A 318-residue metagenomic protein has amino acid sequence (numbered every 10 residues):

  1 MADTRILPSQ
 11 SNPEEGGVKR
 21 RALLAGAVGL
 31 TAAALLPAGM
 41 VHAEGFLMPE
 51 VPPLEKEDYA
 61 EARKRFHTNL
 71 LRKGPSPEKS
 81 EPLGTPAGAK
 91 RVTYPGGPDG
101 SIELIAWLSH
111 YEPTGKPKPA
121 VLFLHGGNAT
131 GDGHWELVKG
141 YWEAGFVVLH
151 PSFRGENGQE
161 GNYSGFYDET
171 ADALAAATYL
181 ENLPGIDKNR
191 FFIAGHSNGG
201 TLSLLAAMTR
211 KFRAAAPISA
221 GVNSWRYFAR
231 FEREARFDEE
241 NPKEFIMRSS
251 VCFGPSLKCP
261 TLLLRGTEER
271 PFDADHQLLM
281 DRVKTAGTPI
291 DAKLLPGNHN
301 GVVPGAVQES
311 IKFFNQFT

Functional and structural regions predicted by a protein language model:
M1-V18, G29-A34: N-terminal secretory signal peptides
T68-P113: N-terminal cap/lid segment of alpha/beta-hydrolase-fold proteins
G115-K118, L124-E160: Short substrate-entry loop that stabilizes the transition state in hydrolases
S164-L183: Alpha/beta-hydrolase active-site loop
A220-F253, C259: Mobile cap/lid helix-loop segments that gate and shape the active-site cleft of serine hydrolases
L257, L263-R265: Short beta-strand/loop motif that positions the catalytic acidic residue of the alpha/beta-hydrolase fold
R270-H276, V302: Conserved alpha/beta-hydrolase "acid-adjacent" motif
G287-T318: C-terminal catalytic histidine-bearing segment of alpha/beta-hydrolase fold enzymes
